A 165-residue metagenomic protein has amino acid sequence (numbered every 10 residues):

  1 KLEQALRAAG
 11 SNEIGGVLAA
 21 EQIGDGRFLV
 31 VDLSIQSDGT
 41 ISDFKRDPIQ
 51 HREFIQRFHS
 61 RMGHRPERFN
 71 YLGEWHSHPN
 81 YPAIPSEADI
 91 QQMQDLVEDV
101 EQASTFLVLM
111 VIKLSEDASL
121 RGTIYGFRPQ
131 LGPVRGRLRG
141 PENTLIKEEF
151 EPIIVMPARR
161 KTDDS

Functional and structural regions predicted by a protein language model:
K1-G73, S77-S165: MPN/JAMM (Mov34/JAB) isopeptidase/deubiquitinase module and associated MPN-bearing subunits/adaptors in ubiquitin
